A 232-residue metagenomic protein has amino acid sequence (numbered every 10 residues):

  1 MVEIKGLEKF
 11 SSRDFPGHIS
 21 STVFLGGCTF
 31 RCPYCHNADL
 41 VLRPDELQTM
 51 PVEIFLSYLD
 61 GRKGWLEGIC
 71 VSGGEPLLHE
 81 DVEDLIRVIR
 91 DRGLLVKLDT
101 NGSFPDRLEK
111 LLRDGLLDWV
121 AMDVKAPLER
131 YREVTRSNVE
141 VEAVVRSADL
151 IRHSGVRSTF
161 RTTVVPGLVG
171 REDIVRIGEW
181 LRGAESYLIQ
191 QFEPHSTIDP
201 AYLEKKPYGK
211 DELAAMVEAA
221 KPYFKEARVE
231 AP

Functional and structural regions predicted by a protein language model:
M1-F24, R31-P44, G61-W65, R228 (+1 more regions): N-terminal [4Fe-4S]-dependent radical SAM core
F24, H36, S72-G74, T100: A secondary-structure boundary/capping signal
G27, H36-D39, G93, L116: Conserved functional loop/turn residues at catalytic and ligand-binding sites
C28, P76: Hydrophobic adenine-recognition pocket in adenosine-nucleotide-binding enzymes
D39, G73, V124, Q191 (+1 more regions): Residues that line or immediately flank small-molecule/substrate-binding pockets and catalytic motifs
L47-I54: Short cysteine/histidine-rich metal-coordination sites, predominantly Zn2+-binding motifs
L56-G68, L77-L213: Conserved AdoMet/S-adenosylmethionine-binding subsite of the radical SAM
A214-P232: A C-terminal junction/extension of Radical SAM enzymes
